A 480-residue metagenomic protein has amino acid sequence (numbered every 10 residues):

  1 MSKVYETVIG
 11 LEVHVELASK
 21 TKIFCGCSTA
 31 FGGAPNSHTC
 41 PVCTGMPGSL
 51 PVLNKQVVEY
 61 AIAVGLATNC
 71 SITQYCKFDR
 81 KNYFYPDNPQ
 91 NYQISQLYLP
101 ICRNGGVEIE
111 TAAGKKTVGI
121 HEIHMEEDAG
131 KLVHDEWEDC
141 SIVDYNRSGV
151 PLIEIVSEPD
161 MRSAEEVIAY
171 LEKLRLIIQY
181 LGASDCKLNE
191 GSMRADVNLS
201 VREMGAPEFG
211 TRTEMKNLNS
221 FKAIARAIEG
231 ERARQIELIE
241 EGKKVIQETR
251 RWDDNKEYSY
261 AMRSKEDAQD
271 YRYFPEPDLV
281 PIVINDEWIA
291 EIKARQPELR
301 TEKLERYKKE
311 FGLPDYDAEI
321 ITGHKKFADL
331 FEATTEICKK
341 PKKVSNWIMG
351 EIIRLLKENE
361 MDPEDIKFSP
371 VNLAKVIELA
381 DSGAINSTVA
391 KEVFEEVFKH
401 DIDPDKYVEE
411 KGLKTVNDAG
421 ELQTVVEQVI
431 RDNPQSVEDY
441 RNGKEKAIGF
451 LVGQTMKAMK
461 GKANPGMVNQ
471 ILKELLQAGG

Functional and structural regions predicted by a protein language model:
M1-E298, K309, D315, E336-K340 (+2 more regions): Basic, nucleic-acid-interacting segments
K3, G312, T335-V344, S382-I385 (+1 more regions): Structural motif
A18, N198, R202, A233 (+9 more regions): Amphipathic alpha-helical core segments of compact helical bundles
E190-E203, K308-L330, P341-E358, V371-L373 (+2 more regions): Core structural elements
W288-R295, E332-K339, L373-I385: Extended, non-catalytic structural segments that build the interaction scaffolds of large macromolecular assemblies
I337-C338, V344, I352-K367, K375-A380 (+1 more regions): M16/insulysin-pitrilysin zinc metalloprotease superfamily fold
E364-A374, E378, S387-K457: Strongly charged, low-complexity linkers/loops
E445-G480: Short, amphipathic C-terminal "tail helix"
